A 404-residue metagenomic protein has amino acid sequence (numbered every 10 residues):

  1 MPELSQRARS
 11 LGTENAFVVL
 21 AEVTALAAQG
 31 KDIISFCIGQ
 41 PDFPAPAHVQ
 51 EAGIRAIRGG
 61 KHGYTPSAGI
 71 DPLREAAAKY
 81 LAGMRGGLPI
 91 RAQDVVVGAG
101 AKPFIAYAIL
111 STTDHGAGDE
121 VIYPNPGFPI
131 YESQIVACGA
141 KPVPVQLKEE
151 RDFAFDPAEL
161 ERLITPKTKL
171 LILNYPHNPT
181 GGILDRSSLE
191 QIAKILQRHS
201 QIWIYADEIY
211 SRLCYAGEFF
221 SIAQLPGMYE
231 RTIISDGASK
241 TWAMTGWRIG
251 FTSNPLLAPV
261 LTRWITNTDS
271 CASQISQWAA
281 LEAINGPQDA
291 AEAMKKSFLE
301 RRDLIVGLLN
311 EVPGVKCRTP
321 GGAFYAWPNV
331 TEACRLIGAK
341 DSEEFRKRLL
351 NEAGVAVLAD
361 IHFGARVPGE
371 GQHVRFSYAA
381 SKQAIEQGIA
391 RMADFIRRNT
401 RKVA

Functional and structural regions predicted by a protein language model:
P2-G100, A283-G286, R398-A404: N-terminal small-domain helix-loop-helix segment of the aminotransferase-like
V19, F36, G53, A77 (+14 more regions): Generic structural signal for small/hydrophobic residues in well-ordered secondary structure, especially within
V23, I57, R74, P157 (+5 more regions): Short amphipathic alpha-helical/adjacent loop interface patches that line ligand and macromolecule-binding sites
R58-I195, R212-L213, G217-L225, T400-V403: Conserved core of the PLP fold type I
A76, L225-L299, D303-V312, F395-I396: Conserved core segment of the aminotransferase class I/II
E161-R162, G338-A339, R348-V357, F363-A404: PLP-dependent enzyme catalytic core of the Aspartate aminotransferase-like
L170, W203, I233, A356: Short, Asp-centered acidic motifs that coordinate Mg2+ and/or phosphate in catalytic or ligand-binding sites
L281, F298-V306, C317-A333, Q372: Conserved glycine-rich beta-strand-loop-beta hairpin in the small C-terminal domain of fold type I
